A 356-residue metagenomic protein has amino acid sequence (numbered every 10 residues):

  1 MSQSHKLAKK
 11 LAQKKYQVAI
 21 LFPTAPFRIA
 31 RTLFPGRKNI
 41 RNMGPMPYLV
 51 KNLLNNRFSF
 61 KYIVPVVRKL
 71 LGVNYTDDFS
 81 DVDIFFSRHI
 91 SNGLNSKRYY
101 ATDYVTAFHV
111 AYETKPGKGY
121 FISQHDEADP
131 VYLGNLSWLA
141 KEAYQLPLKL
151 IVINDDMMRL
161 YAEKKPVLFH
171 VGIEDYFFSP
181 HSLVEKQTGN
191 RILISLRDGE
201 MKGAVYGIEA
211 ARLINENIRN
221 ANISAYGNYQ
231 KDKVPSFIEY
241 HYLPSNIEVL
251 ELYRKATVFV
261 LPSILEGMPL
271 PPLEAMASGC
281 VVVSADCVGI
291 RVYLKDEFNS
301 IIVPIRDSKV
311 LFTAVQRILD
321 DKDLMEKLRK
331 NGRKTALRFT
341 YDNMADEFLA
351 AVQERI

Functional and structural regions predicted by a protein language model:
F86-N95, E127-V152: Membrane-proximal helix-turn-helix segments that form the acceptor-binding/catalytic region of lipid-linked
P130-G134, K165-G189: Acidic anion/phosphate-binding donor-loop and adjacent secondary structure in glycosyltransferase catalytic cores
I151, L183-K202, I208-L213: Conserved donor-binding/catalytic core segment of Leloir-type glycosyltransferases
E251-A256: Short alpha-helical donor nucleotide-sugar binding micro-motif in glycosyltransferases
I264: Aromatic "clamp/platform" in nucleotide-sugar-dependent glycosyltransferases that forms part of the donor/acceptor
V281-S284: Short hydrophobic beta-strand element within catalytic cores of glycosyltransferases and related nucleotide-activated
D296-E297, I301-S308, R317-K322, L337: Conserved acidic donor-binding segment of nucleotide-sugar-dependent glycosyltransferases
Y341-I356: C-terminal alpha-helical cap of glycosyltransferases
